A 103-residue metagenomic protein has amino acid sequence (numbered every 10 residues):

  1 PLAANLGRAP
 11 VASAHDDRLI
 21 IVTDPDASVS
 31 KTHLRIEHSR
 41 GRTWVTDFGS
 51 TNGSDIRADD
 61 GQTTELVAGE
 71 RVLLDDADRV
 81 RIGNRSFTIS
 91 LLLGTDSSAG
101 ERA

Functional and structural regions predicted by a protein language model:
P1, S39-R40: Short, well-ordered loop/turn elements at secondary-structure boundaries
P1-K31, S86-T88: N-terminal beta-hairpin/loop module of FHA
L6, H38, G49, R57-A103: C-terminal boundary/linker segments immediately following FHA domains
P10-S13, N52, D60: Residue-level detector of flexible, active-site-proximal loop/helix-junction positions within diverse enzyme catalytic
L34-I36: Buried hydrophobic-core signal for structured, non-transmembrane domains
R42-T51: Short beta-strand/loop turn elements enriched in aromatics
